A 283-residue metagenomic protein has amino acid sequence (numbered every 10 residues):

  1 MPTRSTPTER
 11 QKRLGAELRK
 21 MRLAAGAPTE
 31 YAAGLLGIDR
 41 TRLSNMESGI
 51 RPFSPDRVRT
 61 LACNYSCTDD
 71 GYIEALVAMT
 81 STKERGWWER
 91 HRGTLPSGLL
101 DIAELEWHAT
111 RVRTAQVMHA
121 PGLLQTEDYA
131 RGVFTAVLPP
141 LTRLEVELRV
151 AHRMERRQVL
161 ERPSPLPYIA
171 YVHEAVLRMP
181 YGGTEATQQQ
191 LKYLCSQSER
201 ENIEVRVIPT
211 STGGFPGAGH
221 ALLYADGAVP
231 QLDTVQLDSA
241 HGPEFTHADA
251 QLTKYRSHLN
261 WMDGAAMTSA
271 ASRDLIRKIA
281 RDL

Functional and structural regions predicted by a protein language model:
P2-A16, K20, A24, T29-G34 (+4 more regions): Interdomain hinge/linker segments and adjacent boundary elements that couple functional modules
A27, I38, I203: Short glycine/serine/threonine/alanine-rich loop segments
E30, R40-T41: Key DNA-contact positions within bacterial/archaeal DNA-binding proteins
A32-L35, H220-L222: Solvent-exposed, well-ordered amphipathic alpha-helical segments that flank/support binding or catalytic loops
S44-N45: Base-recognition residues in the alpha-helical recognition helix of bacterial helix-turn-helix
S164, Y171, G183-L283: C-terminal regulatory/effector modules of DNA-binding transcriptional regulators
